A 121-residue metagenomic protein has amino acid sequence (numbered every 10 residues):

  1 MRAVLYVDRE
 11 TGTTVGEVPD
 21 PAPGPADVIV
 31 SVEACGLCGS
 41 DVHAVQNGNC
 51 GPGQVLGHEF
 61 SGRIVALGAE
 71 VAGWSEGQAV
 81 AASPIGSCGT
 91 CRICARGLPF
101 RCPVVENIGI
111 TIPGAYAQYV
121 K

Functional and structural regions predicted by a protein language model:
M1-R2: Extreme N-terminal starter segment of soluble prokaryotic enzymes
L5-G12: Extracellular beta-rich ligand/substrate-recognition surface
G12-P19: Short glycine/threonine/proline-enriched tight-turn/helix- or strand-capping micro-motif at secondary-structure
T14, G24, E76, A115-Y116: A generic structural signal for well-ordered coil/turn residues at beta-strand boundaries that shape enzyme active-site
D20-C35, V45-R92: Glycine-rich beta-strand-centered segment in the early N-terminal region that forms part of a ligand/cofactor-binding
S40-A44: Cytochrome P450 core scaffold surrounding the K-helix E-X-X-R motif and the conserved "meander" helix-loop region
C88-K121: NAD(P)H dinucleotide-binding glycine-rich loop of Rossmann-like/cofactor-binding domains, especially the beta1-alpha1
